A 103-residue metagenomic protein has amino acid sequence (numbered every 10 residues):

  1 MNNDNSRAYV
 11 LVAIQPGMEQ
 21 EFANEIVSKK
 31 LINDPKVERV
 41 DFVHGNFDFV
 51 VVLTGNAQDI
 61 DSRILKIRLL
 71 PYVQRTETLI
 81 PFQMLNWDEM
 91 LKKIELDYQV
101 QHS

Functional and structural regions predicted by a protein language model:
M1-S103: A compositional/biophysical signature of low hydrophobicity enriched in polar/charged and small residues
